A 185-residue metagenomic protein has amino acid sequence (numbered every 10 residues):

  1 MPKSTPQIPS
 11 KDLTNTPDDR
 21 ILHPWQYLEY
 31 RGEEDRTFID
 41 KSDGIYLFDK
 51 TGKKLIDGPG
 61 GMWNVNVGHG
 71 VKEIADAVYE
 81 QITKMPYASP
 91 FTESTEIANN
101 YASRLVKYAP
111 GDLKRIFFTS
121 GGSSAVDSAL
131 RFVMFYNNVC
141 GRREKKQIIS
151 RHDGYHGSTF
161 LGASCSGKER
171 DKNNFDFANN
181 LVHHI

Functional and structural regions predicted by a protein language model:
P2-D43, E93: Active-site-adjacent loop/helix segments that line or gate small-molecule/cofactor pockets in enzymes
L13, A98, G121-A125: Generic hydrophobic secondary-structure packing signal
P17, I21, I82, P86 (+2 more regions): Structural signal for hydrophobic packing residues in well-ordered secondary-structure cores of soluble enzyme domains
R36-D57: Active-site and channel-lining beta-strand-loop segments that bind or position nucleotide-derived/phosphorylated
Y46, N64-G68, H183: Short, well-ordered beta-strand elements within core beta-sheets of diverse protein domains
L55, G61-E93, N100-S120: Glycine-rich phosphate-binding segment of PLP-dependent enzymes
P59-G60, I148: Short clusters of small/polar residues that mark proteolytic maturation junctions
S103-I185: PLP-dependent aspartate aminotransferase-fold enzymes
